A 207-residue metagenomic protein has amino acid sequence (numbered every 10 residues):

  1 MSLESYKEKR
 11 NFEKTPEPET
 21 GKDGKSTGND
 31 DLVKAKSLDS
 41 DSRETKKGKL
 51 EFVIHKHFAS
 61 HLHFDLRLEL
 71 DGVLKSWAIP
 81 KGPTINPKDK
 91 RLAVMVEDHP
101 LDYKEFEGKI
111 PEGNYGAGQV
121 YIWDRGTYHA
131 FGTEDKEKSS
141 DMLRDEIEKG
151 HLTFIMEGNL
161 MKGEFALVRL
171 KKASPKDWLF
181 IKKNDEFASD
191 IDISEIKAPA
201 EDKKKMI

Functional and structural regions predicted by a protein language model:
M1-I207: A charge-rich, low-complexity, intrinsically flexible signal that marks solvent-exposed coils, linkers, repeats
